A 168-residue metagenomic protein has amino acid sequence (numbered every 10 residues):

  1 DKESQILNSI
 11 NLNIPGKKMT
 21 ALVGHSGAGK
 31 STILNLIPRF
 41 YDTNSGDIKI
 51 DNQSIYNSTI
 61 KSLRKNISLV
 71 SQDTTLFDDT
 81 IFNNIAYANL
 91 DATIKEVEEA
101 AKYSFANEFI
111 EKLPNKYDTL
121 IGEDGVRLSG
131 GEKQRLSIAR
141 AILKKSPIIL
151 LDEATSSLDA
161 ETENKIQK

Functional and structural regions predicted by a protein language model:
D1-K168: ABC-type nucleotide-binding domain
